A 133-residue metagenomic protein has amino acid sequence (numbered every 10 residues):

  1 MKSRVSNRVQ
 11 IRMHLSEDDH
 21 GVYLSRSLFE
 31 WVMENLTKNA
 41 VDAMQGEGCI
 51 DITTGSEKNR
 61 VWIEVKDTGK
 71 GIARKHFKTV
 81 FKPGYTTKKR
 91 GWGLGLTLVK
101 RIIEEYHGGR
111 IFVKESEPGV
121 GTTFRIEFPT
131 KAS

Functional and structural regions predicted by a protein language model:
R8-H20, E57: Conserved catalytic submotifs in the C-terminal HATPase_c
F29-E30: A residue-level detector for a conserved hydrophobic packing site within the catalytic ATP-binding domain
E47-N59: Short beta-strand/loop element within the Bergerat-fold HATPase_c
D67: Acidic ATP/Mg2+-coordinating residue in the GHKL
I72-P83: Short conserved segment of the HATPase_c
G95, V99: Short alpha-helical Gxxx[C/S/T] motif in the catalytic ATP-binding
I103-E104: Detector for a conserved hydrophobic position within an alpha-helical segment of the HATPase_c
H107-E115: Glycine-rich ATP-binding loops of the HATPase_c
